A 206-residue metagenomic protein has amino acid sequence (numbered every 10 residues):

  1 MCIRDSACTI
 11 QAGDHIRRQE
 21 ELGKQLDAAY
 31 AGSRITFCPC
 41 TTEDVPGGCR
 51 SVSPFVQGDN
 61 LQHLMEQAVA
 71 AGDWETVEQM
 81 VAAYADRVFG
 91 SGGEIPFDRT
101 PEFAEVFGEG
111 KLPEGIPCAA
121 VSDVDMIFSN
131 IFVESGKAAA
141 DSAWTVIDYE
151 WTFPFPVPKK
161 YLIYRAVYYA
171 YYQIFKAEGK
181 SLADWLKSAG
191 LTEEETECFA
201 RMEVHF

Functional and structural regions predicted by a protein language model:
M1-I3: Short, small-residue-biased leader/transition segments that mark boundaries at the very start of proteins
S6-Q11: Conserved protein-kinase N-lobe ATP-binding Lys motif
A12-A29: The N-lobe alphaC helix and its flanking beta3-alphaC-beta4 segment of protein kinase-like domains, centered on
A29-I35: Short secondary-structure junctions
F37-G108: Conserved structural core of kinase catalytic domains
G93-R99, F153, A183, K187: Glycan-recognition and catalytic cores of secretory/periplasmic carbohydrate-active enzymes
E102-S181: Catalytic activation segment of kinase domains across protein kinase-like and atypical kinase folds
Y171-F206: A conserved long alpha-helix in the C-terminal portion of kinase-like catalytic domains
